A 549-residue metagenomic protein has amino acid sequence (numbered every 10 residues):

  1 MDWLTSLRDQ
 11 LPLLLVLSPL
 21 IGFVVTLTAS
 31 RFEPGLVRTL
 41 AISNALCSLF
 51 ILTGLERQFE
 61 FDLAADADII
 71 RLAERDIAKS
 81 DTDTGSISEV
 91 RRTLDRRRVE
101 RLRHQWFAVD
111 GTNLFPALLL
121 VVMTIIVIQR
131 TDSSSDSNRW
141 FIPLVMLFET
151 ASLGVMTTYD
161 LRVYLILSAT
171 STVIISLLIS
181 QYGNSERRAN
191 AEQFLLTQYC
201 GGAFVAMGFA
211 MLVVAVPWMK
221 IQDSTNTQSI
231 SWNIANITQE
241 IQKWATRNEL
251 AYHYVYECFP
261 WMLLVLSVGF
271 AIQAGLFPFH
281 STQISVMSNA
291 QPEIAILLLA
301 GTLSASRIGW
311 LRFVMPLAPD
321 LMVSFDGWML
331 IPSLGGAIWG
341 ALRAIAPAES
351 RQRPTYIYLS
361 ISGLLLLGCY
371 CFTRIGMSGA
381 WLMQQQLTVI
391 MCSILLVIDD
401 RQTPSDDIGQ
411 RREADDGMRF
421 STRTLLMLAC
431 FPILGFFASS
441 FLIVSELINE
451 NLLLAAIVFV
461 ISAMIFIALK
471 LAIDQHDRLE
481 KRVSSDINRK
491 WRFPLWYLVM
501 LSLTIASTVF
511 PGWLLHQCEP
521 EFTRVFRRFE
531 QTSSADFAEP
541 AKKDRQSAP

Functional and structural regions predicted by a protein language model:
D2-L13, F23-P143, Q228, N236-Q242 (+2 more regions): Transmembrane helix-loop-helix hairpins at membrane boundaries of multipass inner-membrane proteins
L7-S18, V109-L120, L161-S171, E257-F270 (+2 more regions): Structural signature of hydrophobic alpha-helical transmembrane segments
P12-S30, A41-R57, L94-L102, A117-D132 (+5 more regions): Central hydrophobic cores of alpha-helical transmembrane segments in multi-pass inner-membrane proteins across all
A29-P34, F61, A65-A67, W140-H253 (+1 more regions): Alpha-helical multi-pass transmembrane bundles of energy-transducing inner-membrane proteins
R98, W244, P260-W328, T355 (+1 more regions): Short helix-boundary/re-entrant hairpin motifs in multi-pass inner-membrane proteins
T225-I230, Q410-T422, L469-P549: Cytoplasmic/organellar membrane-interface segments at the starts of transmembrane helices in multi-pass inner-membrane
F277, L382-I408, M418, L453-N488 (+1 more regions): Predominantly late transmembrane helices and immediately cytosolic-facing juxtamembrane segments
V314, L365-F372, S440-A456: Interfacial segments of multi-pass membrane proteins
